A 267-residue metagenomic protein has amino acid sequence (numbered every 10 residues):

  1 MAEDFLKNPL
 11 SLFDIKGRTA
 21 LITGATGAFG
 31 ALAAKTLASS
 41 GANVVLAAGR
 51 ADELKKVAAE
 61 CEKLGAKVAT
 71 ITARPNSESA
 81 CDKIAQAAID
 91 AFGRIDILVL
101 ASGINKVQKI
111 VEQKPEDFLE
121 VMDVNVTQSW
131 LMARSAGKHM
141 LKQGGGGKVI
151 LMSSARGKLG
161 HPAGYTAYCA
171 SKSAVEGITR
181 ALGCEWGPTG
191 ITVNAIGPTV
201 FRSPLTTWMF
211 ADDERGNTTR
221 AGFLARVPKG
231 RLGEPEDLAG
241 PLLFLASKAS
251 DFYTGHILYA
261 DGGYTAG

Functional and structural regions predicted by a protein language model:
A2-S11, P241-L243, T254-G267: Short C-terminal tail/terminal secondary-structure segment of NAD(P)H-dependent dehydrogenase/reductase domains
S11, P188, A195, V200-V227 (+1 more regions): A glycine/serine/threonine-rich, flexible loop-to-helix segment that serves as the NAD(P) cofactor-binding "lid"
T26-A28: Conserved glycine-rich cofactor-binding loop
V99, G187, T192, Y253-G255: Short, small/polar-rich loop/turn modules that mediate ligand/substrate recognition or access, typified
K109-I110, K114-M122, F223: Substrate-binding pocket helix/loop in short-chain dehydrogenase/reductase
A133, S171, T179: Active-site helix of classical SDR
K138, C184-P188, D251: Alpha-helical segment proximal to the catalytic Tyr-Lys
